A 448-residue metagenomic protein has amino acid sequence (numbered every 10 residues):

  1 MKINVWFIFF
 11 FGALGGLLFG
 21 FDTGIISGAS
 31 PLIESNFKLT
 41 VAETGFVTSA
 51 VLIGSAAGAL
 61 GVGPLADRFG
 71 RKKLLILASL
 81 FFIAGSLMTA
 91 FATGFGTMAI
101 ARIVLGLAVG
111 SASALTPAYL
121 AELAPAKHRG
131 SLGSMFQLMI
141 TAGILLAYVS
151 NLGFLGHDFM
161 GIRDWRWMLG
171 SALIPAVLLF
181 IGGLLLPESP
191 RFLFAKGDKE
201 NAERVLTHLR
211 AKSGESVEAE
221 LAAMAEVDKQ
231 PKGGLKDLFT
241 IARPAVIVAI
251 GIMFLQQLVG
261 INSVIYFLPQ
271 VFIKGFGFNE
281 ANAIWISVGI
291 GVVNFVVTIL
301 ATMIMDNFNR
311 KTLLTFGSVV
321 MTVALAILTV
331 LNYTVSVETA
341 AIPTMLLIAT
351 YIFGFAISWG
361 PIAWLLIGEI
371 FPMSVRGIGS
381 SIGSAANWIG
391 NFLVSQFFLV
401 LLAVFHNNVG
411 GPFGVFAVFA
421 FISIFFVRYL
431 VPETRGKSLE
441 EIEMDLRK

Functional and structural regions predicted by a protein language model:
M1-N201, T207, D228-K448: Alpha-helical transmembrane bundle of multi-pass membrane proteins
H208-A219: Short intracellular "coupling" helices and adjacent cytoplasmic loop segments at the cytosolic face of multi-pass
V217-D228: TPR/TPR-like alpha-solenoid helical repeat scaffolds
